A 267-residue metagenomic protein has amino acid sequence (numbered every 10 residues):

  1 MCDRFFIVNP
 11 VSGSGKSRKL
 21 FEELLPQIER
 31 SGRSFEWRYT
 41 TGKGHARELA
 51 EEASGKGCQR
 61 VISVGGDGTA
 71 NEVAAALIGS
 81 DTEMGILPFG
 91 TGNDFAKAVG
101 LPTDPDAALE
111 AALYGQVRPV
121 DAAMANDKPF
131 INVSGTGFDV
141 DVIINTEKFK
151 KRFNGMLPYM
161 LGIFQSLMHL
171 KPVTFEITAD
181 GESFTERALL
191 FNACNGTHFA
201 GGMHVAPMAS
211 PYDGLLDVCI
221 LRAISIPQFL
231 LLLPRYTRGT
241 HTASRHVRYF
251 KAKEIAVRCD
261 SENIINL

Functional and structural regions predicted by a protein language model:
M1-V61, E182: ATP/NTP phosphate-donor binding region
S17, A179, T185, S210 (+1 more regions): ATP/nucleoside-binding phosphotransfer catalytic cores, i.e., glycine-rich phosphate-binding loops
R30-S31, G55, G79-E83, L87-L189: Catalytic core of DAGKc-family lipid kinases
S63-G68: N-terminal glycine-rich "phosphate-gripper" loop used for MgATP/nucleotide binding and carboxylate activation
T69-T82: Short Gly/Thr/Asp-enriched flexible loops that form oxyanion-binding sites at enzyme active sites
G135, D139, N192-A206: Glycine-rich phosphate/pyrophosphate-binding beta-alpha loops
K150-P158, P207-Q228: Gly/Ser/Thr-rich active-site loops/lids in small-molecule metabolic enzymes that frequently grip phosphoryl groups
